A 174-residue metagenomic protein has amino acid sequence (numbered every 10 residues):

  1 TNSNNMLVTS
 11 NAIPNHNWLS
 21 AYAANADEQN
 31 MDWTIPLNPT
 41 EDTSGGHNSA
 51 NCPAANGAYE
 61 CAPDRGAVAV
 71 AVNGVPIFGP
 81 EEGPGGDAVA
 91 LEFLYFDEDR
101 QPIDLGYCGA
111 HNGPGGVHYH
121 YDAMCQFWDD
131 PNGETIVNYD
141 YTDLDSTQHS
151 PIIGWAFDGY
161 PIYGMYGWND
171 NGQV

Functional and structural regions predicted by a protein language model:
T1-D99: Solvent-exposed N-terminal domain segments of exported/luminal and surface proteins
A26-E28, V70, H111-P114, D145-S146 (+1 more regions): Extracellular/periplasmic catalytic domains that process cell-envelope and extracellular macromolecules
T34-P36, H118-H120, A156: Residues within well-ordered beta-strands of beta-sheet-rich folds
G66-V68, V117, P151: Residue-level detector of short, conserved catalytic/binding motifs and their immediate flanks
N73-V75, G113-F127: Extracellular/lumenal glycan-associated surfaces
Q101, D122-V174: Short helix-loop boundary/capping segments
P102-A110: Short, recurring structural edge motifs at helix starts
